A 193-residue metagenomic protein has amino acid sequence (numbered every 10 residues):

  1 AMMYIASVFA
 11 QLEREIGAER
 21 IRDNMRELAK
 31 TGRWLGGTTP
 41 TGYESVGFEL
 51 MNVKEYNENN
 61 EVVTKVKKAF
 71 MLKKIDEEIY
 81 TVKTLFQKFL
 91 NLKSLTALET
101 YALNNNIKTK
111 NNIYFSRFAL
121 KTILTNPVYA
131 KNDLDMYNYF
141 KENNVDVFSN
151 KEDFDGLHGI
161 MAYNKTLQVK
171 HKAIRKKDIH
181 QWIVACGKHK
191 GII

Functional and structural regions predicted by a protein language model:
A1-Y4, V8-I193: Conserved catalytic breakage-reunion loop centered on the nucleophilic residue
